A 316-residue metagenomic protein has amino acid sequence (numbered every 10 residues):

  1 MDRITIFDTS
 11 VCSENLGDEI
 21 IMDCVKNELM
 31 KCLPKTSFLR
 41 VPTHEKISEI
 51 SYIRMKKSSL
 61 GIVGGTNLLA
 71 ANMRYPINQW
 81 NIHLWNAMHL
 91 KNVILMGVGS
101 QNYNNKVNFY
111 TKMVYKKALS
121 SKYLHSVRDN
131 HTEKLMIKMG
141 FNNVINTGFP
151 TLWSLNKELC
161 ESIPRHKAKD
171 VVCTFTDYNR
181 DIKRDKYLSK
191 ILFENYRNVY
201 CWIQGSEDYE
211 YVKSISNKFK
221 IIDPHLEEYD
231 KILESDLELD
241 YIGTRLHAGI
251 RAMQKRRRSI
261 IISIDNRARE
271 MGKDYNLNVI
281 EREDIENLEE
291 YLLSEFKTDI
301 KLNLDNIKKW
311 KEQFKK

Functional and structural regions predicted by a protein language model:
M1-K316: Active-site anion-handling motifs in enzyme catalytic cores
